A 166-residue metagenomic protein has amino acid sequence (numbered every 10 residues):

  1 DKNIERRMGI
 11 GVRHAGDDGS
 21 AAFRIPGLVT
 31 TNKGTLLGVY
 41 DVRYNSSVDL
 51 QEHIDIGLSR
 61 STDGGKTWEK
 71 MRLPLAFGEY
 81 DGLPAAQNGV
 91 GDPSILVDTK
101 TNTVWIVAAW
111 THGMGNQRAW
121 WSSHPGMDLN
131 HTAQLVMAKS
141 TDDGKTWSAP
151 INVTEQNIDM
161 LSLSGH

Functional and structural regions predicted by a protein language model:
D1-H166: Asp-box/BNR beta-propeller blade signature and adjacent active/binding-site loops in extracellular glycan-interacting
